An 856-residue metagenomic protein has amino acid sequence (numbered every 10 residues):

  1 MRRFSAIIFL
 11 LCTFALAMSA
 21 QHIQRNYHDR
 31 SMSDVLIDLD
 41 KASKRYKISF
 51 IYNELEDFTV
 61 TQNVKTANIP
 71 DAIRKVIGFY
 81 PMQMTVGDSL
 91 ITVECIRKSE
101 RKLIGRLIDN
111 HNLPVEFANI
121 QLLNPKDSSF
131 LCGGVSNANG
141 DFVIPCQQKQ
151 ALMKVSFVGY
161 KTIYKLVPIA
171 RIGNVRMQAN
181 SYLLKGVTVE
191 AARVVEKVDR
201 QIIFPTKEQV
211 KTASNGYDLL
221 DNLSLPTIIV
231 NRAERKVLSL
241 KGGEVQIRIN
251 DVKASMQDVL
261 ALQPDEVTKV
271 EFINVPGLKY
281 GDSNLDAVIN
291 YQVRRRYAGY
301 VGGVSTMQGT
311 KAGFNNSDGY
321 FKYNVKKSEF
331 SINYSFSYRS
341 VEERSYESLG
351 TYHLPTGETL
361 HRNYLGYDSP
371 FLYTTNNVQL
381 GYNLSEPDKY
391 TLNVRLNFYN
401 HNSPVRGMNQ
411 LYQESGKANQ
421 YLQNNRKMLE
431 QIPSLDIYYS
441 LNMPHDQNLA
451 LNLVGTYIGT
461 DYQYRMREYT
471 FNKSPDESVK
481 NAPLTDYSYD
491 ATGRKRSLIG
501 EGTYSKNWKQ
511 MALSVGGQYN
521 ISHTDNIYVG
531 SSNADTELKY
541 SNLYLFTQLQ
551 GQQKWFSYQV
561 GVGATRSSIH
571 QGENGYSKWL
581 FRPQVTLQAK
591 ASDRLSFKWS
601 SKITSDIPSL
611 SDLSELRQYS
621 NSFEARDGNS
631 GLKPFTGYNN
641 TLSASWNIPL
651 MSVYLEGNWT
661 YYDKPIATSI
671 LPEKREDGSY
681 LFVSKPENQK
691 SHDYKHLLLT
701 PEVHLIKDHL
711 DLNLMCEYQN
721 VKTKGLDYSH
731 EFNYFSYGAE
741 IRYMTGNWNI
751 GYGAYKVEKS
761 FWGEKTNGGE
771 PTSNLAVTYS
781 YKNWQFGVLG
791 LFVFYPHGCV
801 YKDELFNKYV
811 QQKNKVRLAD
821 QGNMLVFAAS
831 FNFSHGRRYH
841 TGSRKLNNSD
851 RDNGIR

Functional and structural regions predicted by a protein language model:
M18-K98, S128-C132, V194-V198, I228-Q246: N-terminal export/assembly leaders
L36-S43, Y80, L90-E94, K98-E100 (+6 more regions): Short, acidic, small-residue-rich periplasmic hinge/interaction motif at the N-terminus of Gram-negative outer-membrane
V76, N112, D141, K161-L166 (+16 more regions): Membrane-proximal, glycine/serine-rich, low-complexity loop/turn segments characteristic of large bacterial
K126-D141: Short, acidic Ser/Thr/Gly-rich low-complexity loop/linker segments typical of extracellular and cell-surface proteins
S305-M307, H361-D368, K417-N425, P483-D490 (+7 more regions): Extracellular loop and loop/strand-boundary signature of outer-membrane beta-barrel proteins
N316, E343-E358, P404-Q420, Y462-N472 (+12 more regions): Outer-membrane beta-barrel translocator domains and adjoining extracellular loop/strand segments of Gram-negative
T375-S403, N424-N574, K578, K590 (+2 more regions): Face-selective signature of the C-terminal outer-membrane beta-barrel domain
S488, S497-I499, L538, Y544-F546 (+6 more regions): Outer membrane beta-barrel strand-and-loop segments of large Gram-negative receptors, especially TonB-dependent
